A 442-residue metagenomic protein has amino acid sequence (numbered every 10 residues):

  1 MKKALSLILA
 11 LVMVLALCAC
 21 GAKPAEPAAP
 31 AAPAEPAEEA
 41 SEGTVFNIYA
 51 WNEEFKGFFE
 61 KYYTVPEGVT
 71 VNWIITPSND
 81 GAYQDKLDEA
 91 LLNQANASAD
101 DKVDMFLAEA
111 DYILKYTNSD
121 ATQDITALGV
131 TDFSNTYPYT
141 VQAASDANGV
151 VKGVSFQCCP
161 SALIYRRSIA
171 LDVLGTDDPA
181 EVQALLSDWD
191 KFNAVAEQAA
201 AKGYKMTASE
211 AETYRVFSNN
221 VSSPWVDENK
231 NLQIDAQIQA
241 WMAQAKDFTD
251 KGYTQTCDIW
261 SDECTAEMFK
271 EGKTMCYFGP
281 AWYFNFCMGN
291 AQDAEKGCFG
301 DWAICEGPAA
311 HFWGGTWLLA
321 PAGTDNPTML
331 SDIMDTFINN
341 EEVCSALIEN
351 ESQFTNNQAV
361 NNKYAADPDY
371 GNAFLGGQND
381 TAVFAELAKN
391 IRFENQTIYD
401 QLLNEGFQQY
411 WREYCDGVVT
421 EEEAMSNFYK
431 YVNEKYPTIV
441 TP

Functional and structural regions predicted by a protein language model:
S6, C20-L114, M329, V418-P442: Conserved N-terminal structural module of periplasmic/extracytoplasmic solute-binding proteins
E35, F106-A162, D190-N193, N220 (+2 more regions): Hinge/lid segment of periplasmic solute-binding proteins
T44, N72, L92, D250-K251 (+2 more regions): Extracytoplasmic/periplasmic substrate-recognition and gating elements
A82-K86, A90, S223-D301: Extracytoplasmic ligand-binding clamshell segments of periplasmic binding protein
Q84-K102, F106, L114, N118-S119 (+6 more regions): Short helices/loops that flank or line small-molecule/ion binding pockets
G129-T131, Q142-T213, V226-I259, A322-T328 (+2 more regions): Helix-loop-helix "hinge/cap" segment bordering the ligand-binding cleft or interdomain interface
A373-N433: C-terminal capping/gating helix-and-loop segments adjacent to ligand/active sites or protein-protein/ligand interfaces
